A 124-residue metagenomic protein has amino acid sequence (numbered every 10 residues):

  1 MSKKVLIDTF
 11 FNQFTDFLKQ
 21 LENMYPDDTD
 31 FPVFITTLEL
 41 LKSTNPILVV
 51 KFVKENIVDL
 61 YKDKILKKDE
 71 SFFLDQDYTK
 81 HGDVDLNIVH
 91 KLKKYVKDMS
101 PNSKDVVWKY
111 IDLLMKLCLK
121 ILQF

Functional and structural regions predicted by a protein language model:
M1-D105, L119-F124: Terminal low-complexity "docking" segments
K109-K120: Short, hydrophobic/amphipathic alpha-helical patches that form generic packing surfaces within helical domains
